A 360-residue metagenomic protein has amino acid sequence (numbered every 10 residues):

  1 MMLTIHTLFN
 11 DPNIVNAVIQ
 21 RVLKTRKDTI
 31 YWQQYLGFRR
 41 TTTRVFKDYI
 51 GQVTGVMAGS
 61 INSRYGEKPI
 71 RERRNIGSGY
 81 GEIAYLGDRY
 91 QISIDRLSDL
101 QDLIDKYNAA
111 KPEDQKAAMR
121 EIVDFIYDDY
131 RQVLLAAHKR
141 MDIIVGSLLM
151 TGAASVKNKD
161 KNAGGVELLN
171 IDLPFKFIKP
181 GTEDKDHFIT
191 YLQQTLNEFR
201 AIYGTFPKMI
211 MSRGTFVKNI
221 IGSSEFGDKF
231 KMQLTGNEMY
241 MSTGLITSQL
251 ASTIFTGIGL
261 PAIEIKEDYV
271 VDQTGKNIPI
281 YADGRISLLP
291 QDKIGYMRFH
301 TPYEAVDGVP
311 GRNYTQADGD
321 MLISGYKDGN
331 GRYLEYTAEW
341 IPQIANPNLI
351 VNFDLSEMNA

Functional and structural regions predicted by a protein language model:
M1-D48, A345-A360: N-terminal alpha-helical "arm" segments
R21-T25, V56, A110, E198 (+2 more regions): Surface-exposed polar/charged interaction patches
Q34-A109: Assembly/oligomerization interface modules of large self-assembling protein complexes
G77, K159-P180, D184-D186: Structured, charged N-terminal subsegments at the starts of enzyme catalytic cores and at intra-chain domain/subunit
I83-D172, L192, F199-F216, N330-A338: Long, contiguous amphipathic alpha-helices that act as assembly "spine/axial" helices in icosahedral shell and virion
D128, E183-T190: Alpha-helix boundary/N-cap detector
I189-G257: Ordered core of a single globular domain
G227-A360: Sequence/fold signature of self-assembling virion shell proteins
